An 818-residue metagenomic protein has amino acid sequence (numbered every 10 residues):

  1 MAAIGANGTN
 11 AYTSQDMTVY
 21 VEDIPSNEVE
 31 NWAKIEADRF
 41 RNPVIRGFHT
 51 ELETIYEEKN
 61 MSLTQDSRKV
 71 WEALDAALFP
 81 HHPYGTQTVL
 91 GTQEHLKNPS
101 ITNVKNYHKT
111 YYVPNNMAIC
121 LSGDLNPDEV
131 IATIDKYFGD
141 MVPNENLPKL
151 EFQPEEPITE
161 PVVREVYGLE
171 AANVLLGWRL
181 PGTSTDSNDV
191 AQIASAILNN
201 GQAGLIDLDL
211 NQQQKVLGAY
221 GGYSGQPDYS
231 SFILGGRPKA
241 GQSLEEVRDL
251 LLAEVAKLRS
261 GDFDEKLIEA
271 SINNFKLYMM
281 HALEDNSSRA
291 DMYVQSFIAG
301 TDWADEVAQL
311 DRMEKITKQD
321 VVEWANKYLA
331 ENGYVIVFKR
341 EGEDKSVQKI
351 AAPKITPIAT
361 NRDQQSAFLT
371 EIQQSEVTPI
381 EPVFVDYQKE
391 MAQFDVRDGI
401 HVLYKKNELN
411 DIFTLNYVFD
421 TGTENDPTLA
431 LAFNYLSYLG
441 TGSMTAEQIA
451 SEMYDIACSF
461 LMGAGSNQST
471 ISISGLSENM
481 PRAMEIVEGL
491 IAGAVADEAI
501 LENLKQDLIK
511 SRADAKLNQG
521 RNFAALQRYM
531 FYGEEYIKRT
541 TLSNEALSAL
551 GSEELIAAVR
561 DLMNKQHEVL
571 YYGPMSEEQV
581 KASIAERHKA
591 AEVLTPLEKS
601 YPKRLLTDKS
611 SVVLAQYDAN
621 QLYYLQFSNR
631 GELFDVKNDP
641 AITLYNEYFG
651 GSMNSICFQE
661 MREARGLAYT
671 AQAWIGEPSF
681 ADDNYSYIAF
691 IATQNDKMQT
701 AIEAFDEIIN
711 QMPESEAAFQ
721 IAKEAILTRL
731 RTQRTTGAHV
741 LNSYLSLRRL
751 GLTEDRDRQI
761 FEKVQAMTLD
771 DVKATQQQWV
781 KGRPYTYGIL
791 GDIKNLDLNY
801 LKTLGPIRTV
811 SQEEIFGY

Functional and structural regions predicted by a protein language model:
M1-D38, K69-E94, N116-S122, E170-G182 (+12 more regions): M16 family metallopeptidases and their MPP-like homologs
V29-N31, P127-I131, D186, Q242-E246 (+5 more regions): Short, conserved charged micro-motifs
D38-I45, Y137-E145, L252-D262, G489-A496 (+3 more regions): A common structural junction motif
N126-V166, N173, M280, D305-F419 (+8 more regions): Proteolytic maturation boundary segments
